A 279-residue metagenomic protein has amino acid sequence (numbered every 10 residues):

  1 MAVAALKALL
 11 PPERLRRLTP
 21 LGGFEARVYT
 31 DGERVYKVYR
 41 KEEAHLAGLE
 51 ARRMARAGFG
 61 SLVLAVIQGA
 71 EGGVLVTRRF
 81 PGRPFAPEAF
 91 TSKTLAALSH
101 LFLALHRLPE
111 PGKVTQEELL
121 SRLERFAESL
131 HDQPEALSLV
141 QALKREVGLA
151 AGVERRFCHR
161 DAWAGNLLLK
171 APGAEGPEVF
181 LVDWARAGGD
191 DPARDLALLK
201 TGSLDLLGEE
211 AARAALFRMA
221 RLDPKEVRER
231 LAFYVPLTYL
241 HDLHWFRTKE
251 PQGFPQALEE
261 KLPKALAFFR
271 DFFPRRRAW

Functional and structural regions predicted by a protein language model:
A2-L9, E110-R160, A164, L169-G173 (+2 more regions): An alpha-helical support segment within catalytic cores of ATP-dependent transferases
L10-T30: ATP-binding glycine-rich phosphate-binding loop
R34-V76, F85-L105: A conserved alpha-helical element in kinase catalytic cores
K41, V179, R186-G189: Activation segment
V66, P81-L137, V153-R155, R186-D190: A cross-family kinase active-site recognition segment
G69, V74-E88, R125-F126, L240-P255: A glycine-centered beta->alpha junction motif in the catalytic cores of kinase/phosphotransferase enzymes
F157, F180-D183: Pre-DFG segment of protein kinase catalytic domains
A193-D223, P236-G253, P263-K264: Active-site activation/catalytic loop segments of kinase-like enzymes and analogous catalytic loops in related
